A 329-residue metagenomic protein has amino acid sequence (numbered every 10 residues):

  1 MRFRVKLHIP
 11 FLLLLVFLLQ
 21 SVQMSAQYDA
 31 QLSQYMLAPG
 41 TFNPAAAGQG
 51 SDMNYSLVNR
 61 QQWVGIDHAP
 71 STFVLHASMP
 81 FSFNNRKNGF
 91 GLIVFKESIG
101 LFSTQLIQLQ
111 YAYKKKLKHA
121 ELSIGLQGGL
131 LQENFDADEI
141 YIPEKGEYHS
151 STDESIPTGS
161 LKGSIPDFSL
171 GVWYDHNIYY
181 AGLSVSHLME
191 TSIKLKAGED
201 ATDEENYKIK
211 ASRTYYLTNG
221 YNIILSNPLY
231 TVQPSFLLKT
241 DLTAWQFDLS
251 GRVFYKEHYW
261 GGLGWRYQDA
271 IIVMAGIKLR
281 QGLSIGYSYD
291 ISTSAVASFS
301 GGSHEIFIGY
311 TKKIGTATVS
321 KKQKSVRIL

Functional and structural regions predicted by a protein language model:
M1-D29, G251, A275, I328-L329: Bacterial Sec-dependent N-terminal signal peptides
Q27-L329: Subset of outer-membrane beta-barrel
